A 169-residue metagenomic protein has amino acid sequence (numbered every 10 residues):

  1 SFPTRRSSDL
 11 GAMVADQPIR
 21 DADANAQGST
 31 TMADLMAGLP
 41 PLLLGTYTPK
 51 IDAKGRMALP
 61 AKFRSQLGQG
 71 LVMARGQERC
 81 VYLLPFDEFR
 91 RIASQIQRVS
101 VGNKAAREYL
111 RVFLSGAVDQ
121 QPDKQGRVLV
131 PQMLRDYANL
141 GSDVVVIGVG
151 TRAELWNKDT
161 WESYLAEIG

Functional and structural regions predicted by a protein language model:
S1-S7: Short, small-residue-biased leader/transition segments that mark boundaries at the very start of proteins
L10-M13, P18-M32: N-terminal intrinsically disordered, low-complexity tails
L44-G45, S115-G116: Short, small/polar residue-rich loop motifs at catalytic or cofactor-binding pockets
A53-V101: Acidic (E/D-rich), amphipathic helical modules within compact regulatory domains
G55-L59, L83, G126-V130, L134 (+1 more regions): Short, structured motif recognition centered on aromatic/hydrophobic residues
Q69-V81, N139-T160: A short beta-strand-loop micro-motif that forms or neighbors metal/cofactor- and ligand-binding patches at active-site
I96, N103-L110: Intrinsic, low-complexity N-terminal interaction/targeting segments
V118-G141: Beta-rich strand-turn-strand
